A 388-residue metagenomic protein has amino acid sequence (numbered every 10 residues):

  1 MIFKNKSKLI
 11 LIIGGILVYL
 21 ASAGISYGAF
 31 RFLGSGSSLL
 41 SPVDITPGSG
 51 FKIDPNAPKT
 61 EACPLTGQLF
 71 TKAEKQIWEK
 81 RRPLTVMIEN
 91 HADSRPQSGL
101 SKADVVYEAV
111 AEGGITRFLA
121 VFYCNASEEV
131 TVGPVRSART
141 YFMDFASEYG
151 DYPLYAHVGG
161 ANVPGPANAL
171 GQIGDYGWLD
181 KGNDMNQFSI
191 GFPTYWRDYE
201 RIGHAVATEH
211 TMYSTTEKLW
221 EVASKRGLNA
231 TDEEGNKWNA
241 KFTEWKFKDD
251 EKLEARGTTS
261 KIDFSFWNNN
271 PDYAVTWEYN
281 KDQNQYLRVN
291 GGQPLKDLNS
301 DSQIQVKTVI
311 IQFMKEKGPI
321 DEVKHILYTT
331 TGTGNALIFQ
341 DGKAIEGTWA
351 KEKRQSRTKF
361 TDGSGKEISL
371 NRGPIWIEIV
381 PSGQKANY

Functional and structural regions predicted by a protein language model:
I2-F3, I10, L40-V105, E112-Y388: A surface/extracellular/periplasmic glyco- and lipid-processing/surface-interacting theme
F3-N5, G28: Short alpha-helical segments used as structural interaction elements across diverse proteins
S7, L11, R31-G34: Short hydrophobic helices that act as membrane-entry/anchoring signals
I12-Y27: Hydrophobic membrane-insertion alpha-helices, especially the h-region of bacterial N-terminal signal peptides
A23-S38: Membrane-interface motif at the C-terminal end of an N-terminal transmembrane signal
